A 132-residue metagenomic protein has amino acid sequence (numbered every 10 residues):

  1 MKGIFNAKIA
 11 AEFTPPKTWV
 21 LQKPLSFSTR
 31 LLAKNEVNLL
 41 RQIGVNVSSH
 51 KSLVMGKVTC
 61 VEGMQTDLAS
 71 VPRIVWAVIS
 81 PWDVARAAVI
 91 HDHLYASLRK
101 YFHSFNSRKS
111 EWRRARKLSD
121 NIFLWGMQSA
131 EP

Functional and structural regions predicted by a protein language model:
M1-P132: Extended terminal accessory/targeting regions
